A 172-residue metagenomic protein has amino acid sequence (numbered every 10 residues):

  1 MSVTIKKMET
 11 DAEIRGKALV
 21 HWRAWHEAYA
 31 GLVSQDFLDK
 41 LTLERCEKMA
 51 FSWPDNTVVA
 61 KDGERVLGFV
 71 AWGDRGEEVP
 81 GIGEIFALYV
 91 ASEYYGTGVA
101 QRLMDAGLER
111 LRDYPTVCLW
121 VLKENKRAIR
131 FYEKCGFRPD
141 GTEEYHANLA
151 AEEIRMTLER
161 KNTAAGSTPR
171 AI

Functional and structural regions predicted by a protein language model:
S2-T4: Extreme N-terminal starter segment of soluble prokaryotic enzymes
K7-Y95, Q101-R110, R160-N162: Acetyl-CoA-dependent GNAT
D113: Hydrophobic alpha-helical positions that pack around
T116-I129, K134-C135, D140-I172: C-terminal "cap" of GNAT-fold acetyltransferases
